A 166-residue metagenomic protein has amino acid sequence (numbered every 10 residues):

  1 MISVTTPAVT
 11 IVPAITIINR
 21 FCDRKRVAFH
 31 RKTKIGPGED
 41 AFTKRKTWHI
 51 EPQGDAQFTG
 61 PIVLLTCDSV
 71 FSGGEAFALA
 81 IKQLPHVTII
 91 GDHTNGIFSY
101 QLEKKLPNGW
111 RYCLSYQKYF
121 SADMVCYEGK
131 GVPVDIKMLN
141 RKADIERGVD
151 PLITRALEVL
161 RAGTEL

Functional and structural regions predicted by a protein language model:
M1-A8, L65: Short acidic catalytic loops
T5-T16, D23, I35, E39-T43 (+1 more regions): Intrinsically disordered, Ser/Thr/Pro/Gly-rich linkers and terminal tails that flank and connect PDZ domains
A8-P61, S99-L102, Y116-F120, C126-Y127: Gly/Ser/Thr-rich loop/hinge elements
L64-S72: C-terminal amphipathic alpha-helical segment
F71, L84-F98: Short, well-structured beta-strand/strand-turn elements
G96-L139: C-terminal regions of proteins
